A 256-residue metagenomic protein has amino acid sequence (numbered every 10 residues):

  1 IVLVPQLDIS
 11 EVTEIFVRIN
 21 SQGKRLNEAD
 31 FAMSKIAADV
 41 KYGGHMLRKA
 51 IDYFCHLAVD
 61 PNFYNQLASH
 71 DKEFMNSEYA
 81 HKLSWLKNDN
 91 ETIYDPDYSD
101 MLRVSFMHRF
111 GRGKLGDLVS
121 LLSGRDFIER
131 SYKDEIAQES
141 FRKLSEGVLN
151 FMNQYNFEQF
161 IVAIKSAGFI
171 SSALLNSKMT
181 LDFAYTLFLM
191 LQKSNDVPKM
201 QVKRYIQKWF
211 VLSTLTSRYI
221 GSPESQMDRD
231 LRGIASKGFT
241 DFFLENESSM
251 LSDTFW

Functional and structural regions predicted by a protein language model:
I1, G23-R25, Q159, A173: Beta-sheet entry/capping signal
I1-E14, V148: Short, basic/polar, glycine-containing "phosphate-handling" surface segments that engage DNA
V2-V4, R18, L187: Structured loops at beta-to-helix junctions and adjacent beta-edge loops in soluble globular domains
I9-T92, P96, N195: Extended, regular secondary-structure scaffolds
D30-A32, F74-F255: A cross-family structural signal marking well-folded subdomains
